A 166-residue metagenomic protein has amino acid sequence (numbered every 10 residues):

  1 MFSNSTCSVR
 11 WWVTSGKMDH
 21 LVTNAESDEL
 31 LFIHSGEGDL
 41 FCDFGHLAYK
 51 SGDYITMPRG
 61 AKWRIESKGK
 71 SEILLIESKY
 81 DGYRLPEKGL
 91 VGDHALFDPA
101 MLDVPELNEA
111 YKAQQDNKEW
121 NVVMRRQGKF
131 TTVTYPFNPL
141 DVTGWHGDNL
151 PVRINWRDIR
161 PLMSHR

Functional and structural regions predicted by a protein language model:
M1-R166: Jelly-roll (double-stranded beta-helix
